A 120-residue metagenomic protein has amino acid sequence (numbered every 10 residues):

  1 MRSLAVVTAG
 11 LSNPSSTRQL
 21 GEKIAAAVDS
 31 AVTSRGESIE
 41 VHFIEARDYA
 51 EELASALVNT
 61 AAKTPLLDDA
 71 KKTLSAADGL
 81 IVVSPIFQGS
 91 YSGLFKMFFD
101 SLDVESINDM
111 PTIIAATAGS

Functional and structural regions predicted by a protein language model:
M1-D100, V104: N-terminal beta1-alpha1-beta2 submodule of the flavodoxin-like/Rossmannoid cofactor-binding fold
E105-M110: Short, structured loop/turn "capping" segments at alpha-beta junctions
P111-S120: Short, glycine-/small-residue-rich phosphate/pyrophosphate-handling segment
